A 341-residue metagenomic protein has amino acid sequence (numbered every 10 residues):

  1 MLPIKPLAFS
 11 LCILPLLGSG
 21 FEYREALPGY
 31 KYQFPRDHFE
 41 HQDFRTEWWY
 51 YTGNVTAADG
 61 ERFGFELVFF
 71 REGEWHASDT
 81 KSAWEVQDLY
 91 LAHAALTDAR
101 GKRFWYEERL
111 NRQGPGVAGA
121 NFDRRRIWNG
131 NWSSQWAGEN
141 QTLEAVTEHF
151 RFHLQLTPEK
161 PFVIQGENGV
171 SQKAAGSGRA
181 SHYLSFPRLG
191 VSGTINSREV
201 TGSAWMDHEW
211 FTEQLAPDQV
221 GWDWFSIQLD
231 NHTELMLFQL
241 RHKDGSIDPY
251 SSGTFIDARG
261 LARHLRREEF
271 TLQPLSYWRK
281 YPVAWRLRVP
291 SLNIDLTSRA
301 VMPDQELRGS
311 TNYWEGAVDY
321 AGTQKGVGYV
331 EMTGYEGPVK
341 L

Functional and structural regions predicted by a protein language model:
M1-A8: Bacterial N-terminal signal peptides that target proteins for export
P3, P15-R24: Bacterial Sec-dependent signal peptides at the C-terminal "C-region" and cleavage site
A8-P15: Bacterial N-terminal signal peptides
G20-L341: Structured soluble/peripheral alpha/beta segments that form catalytic or ligand/cofactor-binding pockets
